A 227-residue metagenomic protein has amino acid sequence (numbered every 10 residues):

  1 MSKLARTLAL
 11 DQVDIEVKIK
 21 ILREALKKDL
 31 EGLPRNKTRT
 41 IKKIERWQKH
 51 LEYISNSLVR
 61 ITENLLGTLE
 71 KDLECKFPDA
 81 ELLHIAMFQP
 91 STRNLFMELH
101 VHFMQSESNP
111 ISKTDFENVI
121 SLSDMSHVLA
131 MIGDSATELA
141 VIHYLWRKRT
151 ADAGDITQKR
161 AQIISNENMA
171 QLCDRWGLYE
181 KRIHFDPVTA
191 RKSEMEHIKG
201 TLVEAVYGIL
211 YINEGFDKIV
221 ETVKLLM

Functional and structural regions predicted by a protein language model:
M1-M227: Double-stranded RNA-binding/processing signature
